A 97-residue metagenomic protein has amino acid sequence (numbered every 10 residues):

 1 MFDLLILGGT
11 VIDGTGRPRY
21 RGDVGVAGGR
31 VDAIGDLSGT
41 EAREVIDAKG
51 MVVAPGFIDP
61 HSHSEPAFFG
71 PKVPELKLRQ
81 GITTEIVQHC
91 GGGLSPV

Functional and structural regions predicted by a protein language model:
F2-L7, V11-G56, P71: Histidine-rich, glycine-flanked metal-binding segment
V26-G29, H63, F69, L94: Alpha-helix termini
R43-E44, E65, P96-V97: Short Asp/Glu-rich motifs
V52-L76: Di-metal (Zn2+ and/or Mg2+/Mn2+) metal-binding site signature of metallo-dependent hydrolases with the MBL/beta-CASP
G70-V97: Divalent-metal coordination cores built from histidine and acidic residues
